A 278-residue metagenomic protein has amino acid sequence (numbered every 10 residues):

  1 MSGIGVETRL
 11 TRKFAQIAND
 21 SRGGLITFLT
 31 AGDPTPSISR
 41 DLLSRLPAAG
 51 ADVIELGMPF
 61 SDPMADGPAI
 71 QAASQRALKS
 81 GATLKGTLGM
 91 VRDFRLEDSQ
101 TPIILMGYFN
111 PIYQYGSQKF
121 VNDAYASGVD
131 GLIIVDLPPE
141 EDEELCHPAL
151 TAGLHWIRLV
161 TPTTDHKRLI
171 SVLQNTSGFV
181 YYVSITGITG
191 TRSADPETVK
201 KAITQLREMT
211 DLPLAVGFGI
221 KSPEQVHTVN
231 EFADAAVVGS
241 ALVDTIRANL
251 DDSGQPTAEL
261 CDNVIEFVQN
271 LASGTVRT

Functional and structural regions predicted by a protein language model:
M1-I26, M90-L96: N-terminal amphipathic alpha-helix/helix-capping segment at the start of soluble metabolic enzymes
L25-L29, I54-L56, I103-G107, L132-I134 (+4 more regions): Hydrophobic faces of well-ordered beta-strands that scaffold small-molecule active sites in alpha/beta enzyme cores
P36-P47, T164-Q174, V216, I220-A236: Catalytic cores of alpha/beta
A51-S61, G131-I133, Y182-G190, G219 (+1 more regions): Glycine-rich phosphate-binding active-site loops on the catalytic face of alpha/beta enzymes
P68-I104, H147-T161, E197-L214, C261-T278: Alpha-helix-loop-beta-strand connector modules within alpha/beta enzyme cores
K79-G81, G128-E141, H155-T164, L169 (+1 more regions): Catalytic beta/alpha-barrel core
L159, L169-E208, T245-D251: Glycine/Thr-rich beta-alpha phosphate-binding loop at enzyme active sites
T204-T210, K221-T278: Alpha/beta catalytic cores of nucleotide-metabolism and tRNA/nucleoside-modifying enzymes
